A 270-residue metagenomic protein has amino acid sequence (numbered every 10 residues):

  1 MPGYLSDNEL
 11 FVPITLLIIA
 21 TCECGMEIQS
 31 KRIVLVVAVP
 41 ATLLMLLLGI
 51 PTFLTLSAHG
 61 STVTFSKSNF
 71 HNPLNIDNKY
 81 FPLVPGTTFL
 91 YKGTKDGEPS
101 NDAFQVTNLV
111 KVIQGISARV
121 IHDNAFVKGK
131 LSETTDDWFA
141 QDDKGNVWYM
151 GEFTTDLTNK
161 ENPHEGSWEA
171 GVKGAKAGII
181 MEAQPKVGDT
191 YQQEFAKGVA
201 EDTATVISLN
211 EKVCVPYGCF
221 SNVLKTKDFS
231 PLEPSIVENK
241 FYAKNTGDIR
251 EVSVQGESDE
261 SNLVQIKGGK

Functional and structural regions predicted by a protein language model:
E9-V12: Short hydrophobic alpha-helical segments enriched in small aliphatic residues
C22-C24: Cysteine-centered motifs
I28-P40: N-terminal Sec-pathway targeting helices
P40-F53: Hydrophobic alpha-helical membrane-insertion segments, chiefly the h-region of N-terminal signal peptides
L56-K270: Conserved functional acidic sites
